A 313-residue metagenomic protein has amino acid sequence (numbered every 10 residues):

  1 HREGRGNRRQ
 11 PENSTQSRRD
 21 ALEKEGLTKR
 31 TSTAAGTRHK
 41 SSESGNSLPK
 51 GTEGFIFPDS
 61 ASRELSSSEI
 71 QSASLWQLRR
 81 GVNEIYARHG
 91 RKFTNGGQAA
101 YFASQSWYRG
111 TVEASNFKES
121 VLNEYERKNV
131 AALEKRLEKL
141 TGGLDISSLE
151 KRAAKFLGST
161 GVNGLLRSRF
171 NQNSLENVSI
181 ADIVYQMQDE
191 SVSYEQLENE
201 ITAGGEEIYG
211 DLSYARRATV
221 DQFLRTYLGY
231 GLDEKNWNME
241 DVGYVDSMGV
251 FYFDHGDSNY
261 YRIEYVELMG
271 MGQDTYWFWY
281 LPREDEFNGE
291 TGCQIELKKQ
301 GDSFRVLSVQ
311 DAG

Functional and structural regions predicted by a protein language model:
R2-F55, L144-Q188: N-terminal, intrinsically disordered, polar/charged segments of Gram-positive cell-envelope systems that serve as
S14, E290-G313: Short beta-strand edge/turn micro-motifs at domain boundaries
E69-Y108: Amphipathic alpha-helical packing elements
R91, L281-T291: Short, cysteine-centered beta-strand-loop-beta hairpins and adjacent loop/turn segments enriched in charged/polar
F93, A100-T141: Compact alpha-helical subdomains of small soluble proteins
G143-V250: Core segments of small alpha/beta cavity-forming domains
L228, Y244-L281: Surface-exposed, charged secondary-structure patches
Y260-E264, N288-Q294: Short, surface-exposed coil-to-beta transition loops
